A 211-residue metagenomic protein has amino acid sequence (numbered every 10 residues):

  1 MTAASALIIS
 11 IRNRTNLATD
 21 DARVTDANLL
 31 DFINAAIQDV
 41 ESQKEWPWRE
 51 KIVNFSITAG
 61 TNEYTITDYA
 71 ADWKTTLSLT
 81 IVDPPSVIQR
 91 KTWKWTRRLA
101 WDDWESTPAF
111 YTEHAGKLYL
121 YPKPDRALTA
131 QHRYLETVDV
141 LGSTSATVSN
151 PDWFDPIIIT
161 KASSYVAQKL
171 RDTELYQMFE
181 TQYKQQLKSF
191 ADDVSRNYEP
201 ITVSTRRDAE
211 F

Functional and structural regions predicted by a protein language model:
M1-F211: Glycine-enriched, solvent-exposed interface loops adjoining structured elements
